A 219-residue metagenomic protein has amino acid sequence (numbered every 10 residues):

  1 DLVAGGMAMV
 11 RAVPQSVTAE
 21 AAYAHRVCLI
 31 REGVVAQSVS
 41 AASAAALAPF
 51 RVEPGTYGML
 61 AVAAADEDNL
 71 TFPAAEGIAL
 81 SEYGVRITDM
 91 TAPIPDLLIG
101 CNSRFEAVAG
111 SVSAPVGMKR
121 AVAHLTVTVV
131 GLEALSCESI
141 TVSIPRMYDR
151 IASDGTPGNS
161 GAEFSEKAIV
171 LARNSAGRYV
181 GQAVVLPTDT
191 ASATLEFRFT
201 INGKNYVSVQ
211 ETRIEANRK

Functional and structural regions predicted by a protein language model:
D1-A12, M118-V130: A short, Gly/Thr-enriched small/hydrophobic beta-strand-prone motif that recurs across taxa
V13-A19: Short consensus segments that form the blades of beta-propeller domains, in both extracellular/periplasmic
P14, V129, F199-I201: Hydrophobic beta-strand positions in extracellular immunoglobulin-like domains
E20-A74, S136-R218: Tryptophan-paired
S43-A44, D66-S113, G203-K219: Structured interaction patches on ligand/partner-binding surfaces of diverse proteins
L47, S111-S113, H124-T126, R178-G181: Intrinsic-disorder/low-complexity, polar/charged segments enriched in Ser/Thr/Lys/Arg/Asp/Glu/Gln
E106-G110, R120-A123, V130-S139: Secondary-structure boundary elements
P115-V122, V185-D189: Conserved "repeat-terminator" motif of extracellular CCP/Sushi domains
